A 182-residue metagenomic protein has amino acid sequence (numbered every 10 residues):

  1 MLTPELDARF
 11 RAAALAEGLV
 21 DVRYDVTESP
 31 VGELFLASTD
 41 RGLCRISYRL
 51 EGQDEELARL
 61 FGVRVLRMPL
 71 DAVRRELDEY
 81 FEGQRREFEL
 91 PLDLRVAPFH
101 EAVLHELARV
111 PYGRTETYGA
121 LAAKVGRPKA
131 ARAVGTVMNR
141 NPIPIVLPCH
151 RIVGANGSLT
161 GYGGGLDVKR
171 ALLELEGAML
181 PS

Functional and structural regions predicted by a protein language model:
M1-K129, A178-S182: Basic nucleic-acid-binding alpha-helical/helix-turn surface characteristic of O6-alkylguanine DNA
K129-L173, L180: Short glycine/serine-rich loop segments
